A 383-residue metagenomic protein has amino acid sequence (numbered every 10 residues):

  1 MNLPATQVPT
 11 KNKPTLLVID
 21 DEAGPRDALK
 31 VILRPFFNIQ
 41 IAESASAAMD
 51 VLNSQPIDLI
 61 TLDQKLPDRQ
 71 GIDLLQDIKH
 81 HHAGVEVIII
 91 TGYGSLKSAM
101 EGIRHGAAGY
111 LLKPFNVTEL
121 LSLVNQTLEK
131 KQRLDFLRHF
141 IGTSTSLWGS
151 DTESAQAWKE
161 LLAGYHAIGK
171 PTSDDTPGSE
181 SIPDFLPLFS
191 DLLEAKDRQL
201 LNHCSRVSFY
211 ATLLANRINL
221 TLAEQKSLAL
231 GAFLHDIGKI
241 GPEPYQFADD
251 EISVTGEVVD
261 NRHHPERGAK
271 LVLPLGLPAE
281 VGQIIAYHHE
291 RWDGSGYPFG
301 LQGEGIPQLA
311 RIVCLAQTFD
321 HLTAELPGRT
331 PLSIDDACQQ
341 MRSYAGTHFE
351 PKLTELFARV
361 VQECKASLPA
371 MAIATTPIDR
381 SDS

Functional and structural regions predicted by a protein language model:
K11, E22-I41: Two-component/phosphorelay signaling modules centered on CheY-like receiver
D20, D63, T91: Active-site residues of response regulator receiver
S44, Q70-D73, T91: Acidic catalytic/metal-coordinating carboxylates
Q55-T61, L66: Active-site beta3 strand of CheY-like receiver
K97, L111, F115-V124: C-terminal output helix
E129-F185: CheY-like receiver
E194-S205, F209-T212, N216-S383: Metal-dependent catalytic cores of enzymes that make or break cyclic nucleotides and related phosphoester linkages
